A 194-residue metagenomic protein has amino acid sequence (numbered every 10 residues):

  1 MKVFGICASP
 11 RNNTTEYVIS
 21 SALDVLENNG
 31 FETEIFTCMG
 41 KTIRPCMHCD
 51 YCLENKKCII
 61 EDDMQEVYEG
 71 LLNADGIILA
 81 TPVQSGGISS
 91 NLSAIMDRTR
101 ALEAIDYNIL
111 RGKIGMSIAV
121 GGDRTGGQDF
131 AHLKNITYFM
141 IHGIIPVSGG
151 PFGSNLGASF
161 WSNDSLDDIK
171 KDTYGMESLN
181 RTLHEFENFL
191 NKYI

Functional and structural regions predicted by a protein language model:
K2-F31: N-terminal beta1-alpha1 ligand-phosphate binding loop
F4, L23, E27-N29, E66 (+1 more regions): Glycine-rich phosphate/pyrophosphate-binding loop and the adjoining helix
I6-P10, C38, V120-G122: Cofactor-binding loop segments of dinucleotide-utilizing enzymes, especially the Rossmann-like FAD- and NAD(P)+-binding
N12-N13, T42-R44, R124: Flexible, glycine-rich phosphate/dinucleotide-binding loops and adjacent beta-alpha linkers at cofactor/substrate
E32-K41: A short beta-strand-loop structural module common to alpha/beta enzyme folds
K41-Y68: Cysteine-cluster motifs in flexible loop/terminal segments that predominantly coordinate metals
I59-P151: Helix-loop-strand module that forms the ligand-binding subsite of alpha/beta enzymes
